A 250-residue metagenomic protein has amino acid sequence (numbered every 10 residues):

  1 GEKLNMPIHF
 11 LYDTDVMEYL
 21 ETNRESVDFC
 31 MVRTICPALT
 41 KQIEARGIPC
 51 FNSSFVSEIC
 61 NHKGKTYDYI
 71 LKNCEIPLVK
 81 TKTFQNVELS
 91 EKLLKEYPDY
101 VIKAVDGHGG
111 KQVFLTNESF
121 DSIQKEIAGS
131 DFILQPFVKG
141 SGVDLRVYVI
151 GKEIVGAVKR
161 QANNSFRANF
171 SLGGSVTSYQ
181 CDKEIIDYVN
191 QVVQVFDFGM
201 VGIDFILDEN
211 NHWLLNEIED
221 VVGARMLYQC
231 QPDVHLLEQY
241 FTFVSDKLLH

Functional and structural regions predicted by a protein language model:
G1-K80: Conserved N-proximal alpha/beta basic substrate-recognition cap immediately N-terminal to, or forming the N-lobe
G47, F55-G142, K183-I186: Active-site nucleotide/adenylate-binding loops and adjacent lid/helix of ATP-dependent enzymes
K82, V105, F137-V138, Y148 (+2 more regions): Anionic group-transfer/hydrolysis microenvironments
Y100, I133, V155-G156, V201 (+1 more regions): Protein kinase-like catalytic core scaffold
G107, K152, D208-N211: Short strand-connecting beta-turns/loops that link adjacent beta-strands
K111-F196: Phosphate-binding site of ATP-dependent enzymes
F198-N210: A short glycine-rich, hydrophobically flanked beta-strand micro-motif that places a catalytic Asp/Glu for divalent metal
L207-H250: C-terminal active-site "lid" helix and adjoining low-complexity regulatory extension at the edge of ATP-using catalytic
